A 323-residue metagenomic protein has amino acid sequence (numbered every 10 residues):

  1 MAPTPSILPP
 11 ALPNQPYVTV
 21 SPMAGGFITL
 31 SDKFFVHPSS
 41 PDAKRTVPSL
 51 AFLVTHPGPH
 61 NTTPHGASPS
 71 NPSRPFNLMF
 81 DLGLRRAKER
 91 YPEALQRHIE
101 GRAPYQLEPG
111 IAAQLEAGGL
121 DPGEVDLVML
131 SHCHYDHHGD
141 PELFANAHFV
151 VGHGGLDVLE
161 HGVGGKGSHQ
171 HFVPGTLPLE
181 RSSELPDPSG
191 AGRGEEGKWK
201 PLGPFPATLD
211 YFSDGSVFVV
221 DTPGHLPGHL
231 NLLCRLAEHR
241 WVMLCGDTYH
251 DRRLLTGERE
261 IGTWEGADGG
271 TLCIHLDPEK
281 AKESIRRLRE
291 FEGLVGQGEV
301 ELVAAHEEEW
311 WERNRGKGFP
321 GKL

Functional and structural regions predicted by a protein language model:
M1-R102, A207, R287: Zn-dependent metallo-beta-lactamase
L8, A103-L120, E124, G152-D221 (+2 more regions): Metallo-beta-lactamase
G25-F27, L82-L84, C133, G224-L226 (+2 more regions): Active-site metal-binding loops of divalent metal-dependent hydrolases
F76-L78, L127, W241-V242, E301: Structural motif
A94-V151: Active-site metal-binding motif and surrounding structural segment of the metallo-beta-lactamase
I99-A113, E238-L323: Cap/insert and terminal regions of metallo-dependent hydrolase folds
C133-G139, L226-L230, H250-L254, E307-E312: Active-site environment of divalent metal-dependent phosphoester hydrolases
F205-T208, F212-G262: Glycine/small-residue-rich hydrophobic helix-like segments
